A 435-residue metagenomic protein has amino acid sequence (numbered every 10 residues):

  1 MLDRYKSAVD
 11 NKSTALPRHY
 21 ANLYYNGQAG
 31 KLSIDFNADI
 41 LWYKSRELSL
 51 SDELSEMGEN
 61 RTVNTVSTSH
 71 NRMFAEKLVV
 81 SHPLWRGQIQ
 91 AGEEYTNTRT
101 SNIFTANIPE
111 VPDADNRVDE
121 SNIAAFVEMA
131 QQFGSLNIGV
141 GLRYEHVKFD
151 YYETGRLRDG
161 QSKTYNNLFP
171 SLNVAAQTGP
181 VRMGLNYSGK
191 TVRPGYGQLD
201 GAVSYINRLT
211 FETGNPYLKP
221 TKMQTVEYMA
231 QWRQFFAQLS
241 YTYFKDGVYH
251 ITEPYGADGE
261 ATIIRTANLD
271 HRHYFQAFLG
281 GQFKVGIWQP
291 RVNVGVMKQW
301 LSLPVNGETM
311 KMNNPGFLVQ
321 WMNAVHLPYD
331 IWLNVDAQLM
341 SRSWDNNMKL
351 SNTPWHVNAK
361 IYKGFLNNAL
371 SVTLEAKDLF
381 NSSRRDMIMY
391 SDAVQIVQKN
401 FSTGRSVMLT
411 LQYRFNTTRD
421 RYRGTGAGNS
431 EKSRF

Functional and structural regions predicted by a protein language model:
R4-N11, E59-V66, I108-D115, Y152-S162 (+6 more regions): Extracellular loop and loop/strand-boundary signature of outer-membrane beta-barrel proteins
N11-E153, Q177, V181-R182, F235-L239 (+1 more regions): Face-selective signature of the C-terminal outer-membrane beta-barrel domain
A15-H19, H70-F74, D119-I123, T164-L168 (+6 more regions): Residues that define the transmembrane beta-barrel architecture of outer-membrane proteins
M73-K77, T213, K219, T225 (+2 more regions): Outer membrane beta-barrel strand-and-loop segments of large Gram-negative receptors, especially TonB-dependent
A114-E120, G160-K163, T191-F244, T262-F275 (+1 more regions): Outer-membrane beta-barrel signature, preferentially recognizing the C-terminal barrel domain of Gram-negative
K148-Y151, A176-V226, L239-G259, L379-A393: Surface-exposed extracellular loop regions of Gram-negative outer-membrane beta-barrel proteins, predominantly
V296-L301, L318-F365, K377-F380, I388-M389 (+1 more regions): C-terminal beta-barrel architecture of Gram-negative outer-membrane proteins
F365-F435: C-terminal beta-signal and adjacent terminal beta-strands/loops of Gram-negative outer-membrane beta-barrel proteins
